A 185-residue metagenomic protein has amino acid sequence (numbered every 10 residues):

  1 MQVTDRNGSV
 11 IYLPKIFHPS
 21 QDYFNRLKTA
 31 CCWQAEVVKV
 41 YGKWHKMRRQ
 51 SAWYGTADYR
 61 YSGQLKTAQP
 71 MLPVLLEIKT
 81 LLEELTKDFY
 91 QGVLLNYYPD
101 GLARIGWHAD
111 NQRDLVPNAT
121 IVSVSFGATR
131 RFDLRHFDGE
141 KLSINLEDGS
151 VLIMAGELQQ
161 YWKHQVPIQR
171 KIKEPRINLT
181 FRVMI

Functional and structural regions predicted by a protein language model:
M1-I185: Non-heme Fe(II) oxygenase metal-center motifs and adjacent flexible, charged/small-residue loops
